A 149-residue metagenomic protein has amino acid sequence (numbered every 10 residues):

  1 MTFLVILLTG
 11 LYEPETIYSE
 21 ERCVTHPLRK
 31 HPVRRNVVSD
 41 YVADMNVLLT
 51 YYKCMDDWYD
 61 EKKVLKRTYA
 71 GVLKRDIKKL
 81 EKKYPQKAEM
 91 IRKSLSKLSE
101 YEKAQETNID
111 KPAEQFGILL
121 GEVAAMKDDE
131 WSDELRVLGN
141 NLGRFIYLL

Functional and structural regions predicted by a protein language model:
M1-V137, L148-L149: Acidic catalytic motifs of isoprenoid enzymes
L142-Y147: Extended, alpha-helical interaction "stalks"
